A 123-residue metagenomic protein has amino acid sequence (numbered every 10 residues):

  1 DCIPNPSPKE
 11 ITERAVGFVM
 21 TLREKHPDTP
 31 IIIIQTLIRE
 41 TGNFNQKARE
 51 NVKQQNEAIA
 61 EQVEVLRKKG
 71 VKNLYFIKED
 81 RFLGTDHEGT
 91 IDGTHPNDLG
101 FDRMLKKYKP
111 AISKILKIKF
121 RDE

Functional and structural regions predicted by a protein language model:
D1-E123: Alpha-helical cap/lid subdomain in secreted, periplasmic, or secretory-pathway luminal O-acyl-processing enzymes
